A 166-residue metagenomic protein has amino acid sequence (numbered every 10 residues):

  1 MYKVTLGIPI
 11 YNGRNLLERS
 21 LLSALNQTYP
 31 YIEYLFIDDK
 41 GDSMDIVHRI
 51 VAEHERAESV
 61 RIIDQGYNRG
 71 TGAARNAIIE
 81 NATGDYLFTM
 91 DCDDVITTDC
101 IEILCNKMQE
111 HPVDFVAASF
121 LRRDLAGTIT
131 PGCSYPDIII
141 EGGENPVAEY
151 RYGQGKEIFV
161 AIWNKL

Functional and structural regions predicted by a protein language model:
M1-S23: N-proximal low-complexity "stem/linker" segments adjacent to membrane-targeting elements
L21-D64: Acidic donor-binding segment of Leloir-type glycosyltransferases
L21-L22, H48, N76, G84 (+1 more regions): Short alpha-helix within the catalytic core of nucleotide-sugar-dependent glycosyltransferases
G41-S43, R69-G70, R122: Alpha/beta-hydrolase active-site loop signature
Q65, M90-C92: Catalytic metal- and UDP-sugar-binding loop of GT-A-like glycosyltransferases, i.e., residues flanking the conserved
Q65-A82: Glycine-rich, basic loop-to-helix element that forms the pyrophosphate-binding segment of sugar-nucleotide handling
L87: Short aromatic/hydrophobic "clamp" motif used to bind/position activated sugar donors
C92-L166: Donor-binding/catalytic cores of nucleotide-activated saccharide and glycerol-phosphate transferases/polymerases
